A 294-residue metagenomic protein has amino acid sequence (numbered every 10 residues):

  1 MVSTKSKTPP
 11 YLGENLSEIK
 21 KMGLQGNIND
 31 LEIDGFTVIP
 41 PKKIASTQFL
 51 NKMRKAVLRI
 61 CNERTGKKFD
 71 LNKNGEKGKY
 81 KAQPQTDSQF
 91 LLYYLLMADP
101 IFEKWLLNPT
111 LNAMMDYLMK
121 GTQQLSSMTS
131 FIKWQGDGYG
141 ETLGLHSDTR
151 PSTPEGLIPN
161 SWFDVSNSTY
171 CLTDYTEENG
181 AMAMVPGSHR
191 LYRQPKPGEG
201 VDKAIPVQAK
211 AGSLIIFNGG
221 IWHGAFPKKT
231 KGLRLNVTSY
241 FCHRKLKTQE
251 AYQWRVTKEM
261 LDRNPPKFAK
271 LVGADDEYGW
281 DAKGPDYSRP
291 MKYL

Functional and structural regions predicted by a protein language model:
V2-D34, I39-L145, T149-T153: Non-heme Fe(II)-dependent double-stranded beta-helix
S3-L16, L214, I221, F226-L294: Non-heme Fe(II)/2-oxoglutarate
D99-K104, D202-K203, G224-F226: Active-site rim elements
A113, D137-Q208, L246-R255: Catalytic core of non-heme Fe(II) oxygenases with the double-stranded beta-helix
M128-S130, S168-Y170, V237-F241: A structural signal for short, well-ordered beta-strand segments
Y170, I215-F217: Short hydrophobic-aromatic micro-motifs
Y175, G220-I221: Short Ser/Thr-interspersed hydrophobic loop/turn segments at strand-loop and sheet-helix junctions that line or gate
